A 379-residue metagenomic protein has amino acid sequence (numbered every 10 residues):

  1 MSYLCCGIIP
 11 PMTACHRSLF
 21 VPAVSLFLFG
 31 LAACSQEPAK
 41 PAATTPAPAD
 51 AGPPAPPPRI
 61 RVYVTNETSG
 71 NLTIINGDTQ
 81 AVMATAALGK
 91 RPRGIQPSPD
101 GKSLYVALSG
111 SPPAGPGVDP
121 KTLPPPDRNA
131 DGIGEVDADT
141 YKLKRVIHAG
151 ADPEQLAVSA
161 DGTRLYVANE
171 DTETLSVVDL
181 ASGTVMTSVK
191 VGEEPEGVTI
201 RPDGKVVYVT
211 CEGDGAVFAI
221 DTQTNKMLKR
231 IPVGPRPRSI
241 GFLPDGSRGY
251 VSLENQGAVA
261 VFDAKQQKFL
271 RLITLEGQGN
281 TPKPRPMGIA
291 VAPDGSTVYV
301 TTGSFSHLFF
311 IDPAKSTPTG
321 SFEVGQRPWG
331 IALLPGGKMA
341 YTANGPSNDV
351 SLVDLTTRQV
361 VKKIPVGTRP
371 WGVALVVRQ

Functional and structural regions predicted by a protein language model:
L4-I9, L31, L270: Compositionally biased, low-complexity segments enriched in small residues
C6, P11-A23: Bacterial N-terminal signal peptides that target proteins for export
V21-L31: Bacterial N-terminal signal peptides
C34-Q379: Predominantly soluble domains enriched in secretory-pathway, periplasmic, or organellar proteins
